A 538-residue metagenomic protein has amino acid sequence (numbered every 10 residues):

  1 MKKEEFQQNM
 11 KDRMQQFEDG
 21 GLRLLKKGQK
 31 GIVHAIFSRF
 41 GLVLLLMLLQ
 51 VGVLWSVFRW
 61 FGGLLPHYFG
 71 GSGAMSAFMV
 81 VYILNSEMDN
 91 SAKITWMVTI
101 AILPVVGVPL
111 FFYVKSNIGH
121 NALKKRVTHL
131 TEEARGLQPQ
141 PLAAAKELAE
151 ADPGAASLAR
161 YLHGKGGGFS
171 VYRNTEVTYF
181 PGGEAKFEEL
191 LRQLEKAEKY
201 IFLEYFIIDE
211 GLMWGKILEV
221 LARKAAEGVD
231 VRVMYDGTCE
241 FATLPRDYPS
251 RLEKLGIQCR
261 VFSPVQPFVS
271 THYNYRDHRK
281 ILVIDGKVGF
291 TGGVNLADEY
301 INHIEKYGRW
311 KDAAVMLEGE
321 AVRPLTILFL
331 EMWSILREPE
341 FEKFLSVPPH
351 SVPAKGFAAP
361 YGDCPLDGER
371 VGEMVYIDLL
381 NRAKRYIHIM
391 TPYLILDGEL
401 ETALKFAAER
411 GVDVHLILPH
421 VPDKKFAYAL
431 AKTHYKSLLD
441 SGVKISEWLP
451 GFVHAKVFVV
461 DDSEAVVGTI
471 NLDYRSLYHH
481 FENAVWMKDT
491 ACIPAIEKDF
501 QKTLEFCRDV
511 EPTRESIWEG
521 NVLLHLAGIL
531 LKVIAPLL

Functional and structural regions predicted by a protein language model:
M1-M374, D378, R382, P422 (+5 more regions): N-terminal localization/anchoring segments of enzymes in phospholipid and broader phosphate metabolism
F206, P392-Y393, A427: Glycine- and other small-residue-rich loops at beta-strand/loop junctions that grip anionic moieties
D363, M390-T391, W448, V467-G468: Thr-Gly-centered strand-to-loop micro-motif
Y393-H415, P419, K424: Helical hairpin unit composed of two closely spaced alpha helices linked by a short loop
T402, Y428-K432: Short glycine/threonine-rich loop-to-helix capping motif typified by GTGT followed within a few residues by an Asp-Pro
P450-F452: Cytochrome P450 C-terminal beta-domain/meander region
K456: Catalytic-core elements of nucleic-acid end-processing and repair enzymes
